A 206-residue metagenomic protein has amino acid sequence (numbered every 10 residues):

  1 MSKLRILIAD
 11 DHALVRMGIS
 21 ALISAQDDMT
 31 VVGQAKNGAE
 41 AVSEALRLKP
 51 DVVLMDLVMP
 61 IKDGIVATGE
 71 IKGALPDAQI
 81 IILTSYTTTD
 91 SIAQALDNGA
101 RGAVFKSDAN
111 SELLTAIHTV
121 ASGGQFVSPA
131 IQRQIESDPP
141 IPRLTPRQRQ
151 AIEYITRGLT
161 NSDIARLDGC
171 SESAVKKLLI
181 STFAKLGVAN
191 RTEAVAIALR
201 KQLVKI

Functional and structural regions predicted by a protein language model:
D10, D56-L57, T84: Active-site residues of response regulator receiver
V15, P60-I61: The feature encodes the CheY-like receiver
D28-K36, E44, V188: Short hydrophobic/Thr-rich beta-strand motif most characteristic of the beta2 strand and flanking loop of CheY-like
N37-E40, I61-V66: Acidic catalytic/metal-coordinating carboxylates
S43, I65-D77: Short amphipathic alpha-helix used as the core "switch/output" element in two-component signaling
L48-L54: Active-site beta3 strand of CheY-like receiver
D90-P146, Q150, L203: Short, flexible helix-to-coil linker/hinge segments that flank and couple to helix-turn-helix
T160-E193: Recognition helix of helix-turn-helix DNA-binding domains
